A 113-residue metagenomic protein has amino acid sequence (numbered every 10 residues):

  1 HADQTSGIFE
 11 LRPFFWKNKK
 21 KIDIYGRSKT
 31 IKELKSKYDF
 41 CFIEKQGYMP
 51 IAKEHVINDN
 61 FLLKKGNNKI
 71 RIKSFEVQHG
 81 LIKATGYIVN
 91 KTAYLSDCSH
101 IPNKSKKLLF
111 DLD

Functional and structural regions predicted by a protein language model:
H1-W16: Di-metal (Zn2+ and/or Mg2+/Mn2+) metal-binding site signature of metallo-dependent hydrolases with the MBL/beta-CASP
I8-E10, S36-D39, K106-K107: Short amphipathic alpha-helical segments
N18-D23, K91-T92: Short active-site oxyanion
I22-T30: Short internal beta-strands
I31-K35: Short, charged/polar "capping" segments at the starts of alpha-helices and the immediately preceding loops
I43-K53: A short alpha-helix-loop-beta-strand transition element characteristic of N-terminal alpha/beta dinucleotide-binding
K53-K107: Core dinuclear metal-dependent hydrolase active-site scaffold
L112: An anion/phosphate-binding loop that grips the pyrophosphate of nucleotide cofactors and donors
